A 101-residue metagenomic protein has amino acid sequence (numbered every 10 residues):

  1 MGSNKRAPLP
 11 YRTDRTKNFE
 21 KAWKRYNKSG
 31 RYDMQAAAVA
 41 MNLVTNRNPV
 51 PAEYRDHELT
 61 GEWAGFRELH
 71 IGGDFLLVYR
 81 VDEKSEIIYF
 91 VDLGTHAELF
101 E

Functional and structural regions predicted by a protein language model:
M1-G73, D82-I88, A97-E101: Basic, Lys/Arg-enriched alpha-helical interface segments
Y79: Acidic, metal-associated active-site segment
V91: Active-site flanking residues adjacent to catalytic metal/cofactor-binding acidic residues
G94: Residues forming the ATP-binding cleft of Hanks-type serine/threonine protein kinase domains
